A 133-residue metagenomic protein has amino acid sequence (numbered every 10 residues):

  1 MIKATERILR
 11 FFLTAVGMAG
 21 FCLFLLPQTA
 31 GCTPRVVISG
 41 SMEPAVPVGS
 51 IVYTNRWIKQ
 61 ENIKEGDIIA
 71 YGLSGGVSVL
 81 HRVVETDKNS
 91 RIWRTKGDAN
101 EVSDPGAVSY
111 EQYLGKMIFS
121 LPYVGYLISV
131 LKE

Functional and structural regions predicted by a protein language model:
M1-K59, P122-E133: Protein maturation boundaries and topogenic segments
I38, V84-T86: Conserved positions in beta-strands of structured domains
G49-I51, K64-D67: Structural motif
T54-N55, G72, K116: Residue-level recognition of conserved beta-strand edge/terminus positions
G72-H81, A107-S109: Short coil-to-beta-strand transition motifs
R91-S129: Extended, hydrophilic extramembrane loops/domains of integral membrane proteins
